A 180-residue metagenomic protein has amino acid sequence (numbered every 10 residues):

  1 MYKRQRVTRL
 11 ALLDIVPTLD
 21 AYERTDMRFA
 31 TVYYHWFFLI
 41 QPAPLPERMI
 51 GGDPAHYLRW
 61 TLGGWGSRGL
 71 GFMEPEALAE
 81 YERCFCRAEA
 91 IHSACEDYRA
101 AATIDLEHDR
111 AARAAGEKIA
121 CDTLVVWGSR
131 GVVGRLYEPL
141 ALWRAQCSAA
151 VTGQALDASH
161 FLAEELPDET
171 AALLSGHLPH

Functional and structural regions predicted by a protein language model:
K3-L156, S175-H180: Flexible "cap/lid" subdomain of the alpha/beta-hydrolase fold that forms the substrate-access gate
A158-A171: Catalytic histidine-centered segment of alpha/beta-hydrolase-like enzymes
